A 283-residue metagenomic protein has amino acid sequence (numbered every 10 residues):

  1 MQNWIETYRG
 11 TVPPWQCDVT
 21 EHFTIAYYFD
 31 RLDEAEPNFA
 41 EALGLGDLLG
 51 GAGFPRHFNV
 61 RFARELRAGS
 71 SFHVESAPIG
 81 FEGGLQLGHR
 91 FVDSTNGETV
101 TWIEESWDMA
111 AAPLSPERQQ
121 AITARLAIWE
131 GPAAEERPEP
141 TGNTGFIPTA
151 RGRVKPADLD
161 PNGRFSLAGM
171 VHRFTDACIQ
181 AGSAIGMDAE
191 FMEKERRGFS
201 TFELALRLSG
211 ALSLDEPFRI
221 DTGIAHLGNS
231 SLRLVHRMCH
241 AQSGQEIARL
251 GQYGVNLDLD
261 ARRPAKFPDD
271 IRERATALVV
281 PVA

Functional and structural regions predicted by a protein language model:
M1-N38, A42, G131-E190: Catalytic strand-loop segment that frames the active site of acyl-thioester-processing enzymes
N3, T7-Y8, N59-S71, A77-T144 (+3 more regions): HotDog/MaoC-like acyl-thioester-processing domains
W15-C17, A26, R64, A157 (+3 more regions): Flexible, active-site-adjacent loop/turn segments at secondary-structure boundaries
E36, E105, E203: Acidic-residue sensor for enzyme active/binding pockets
G44-G50, M192-R196: Short, solvent-exposed helix-to-loop capping segments enriched in aromatics
G50-E65, R197-A211: Small beta-barrel nucleic-acid-binding modules, principally OB-folds
A157-L250, V255: Structured core of small recognition/catalytic domains
